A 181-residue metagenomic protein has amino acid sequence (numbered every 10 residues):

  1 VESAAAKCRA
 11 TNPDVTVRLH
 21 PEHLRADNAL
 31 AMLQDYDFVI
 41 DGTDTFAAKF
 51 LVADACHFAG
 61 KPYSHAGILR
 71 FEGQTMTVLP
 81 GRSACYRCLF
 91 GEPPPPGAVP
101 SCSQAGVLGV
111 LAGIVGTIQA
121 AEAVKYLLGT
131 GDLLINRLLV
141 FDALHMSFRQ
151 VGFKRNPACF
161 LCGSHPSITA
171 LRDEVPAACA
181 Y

Functional and structural regions predicted by a protein language model:
V1-Y181: Adenine nucleotide-associated cytosolic modules
